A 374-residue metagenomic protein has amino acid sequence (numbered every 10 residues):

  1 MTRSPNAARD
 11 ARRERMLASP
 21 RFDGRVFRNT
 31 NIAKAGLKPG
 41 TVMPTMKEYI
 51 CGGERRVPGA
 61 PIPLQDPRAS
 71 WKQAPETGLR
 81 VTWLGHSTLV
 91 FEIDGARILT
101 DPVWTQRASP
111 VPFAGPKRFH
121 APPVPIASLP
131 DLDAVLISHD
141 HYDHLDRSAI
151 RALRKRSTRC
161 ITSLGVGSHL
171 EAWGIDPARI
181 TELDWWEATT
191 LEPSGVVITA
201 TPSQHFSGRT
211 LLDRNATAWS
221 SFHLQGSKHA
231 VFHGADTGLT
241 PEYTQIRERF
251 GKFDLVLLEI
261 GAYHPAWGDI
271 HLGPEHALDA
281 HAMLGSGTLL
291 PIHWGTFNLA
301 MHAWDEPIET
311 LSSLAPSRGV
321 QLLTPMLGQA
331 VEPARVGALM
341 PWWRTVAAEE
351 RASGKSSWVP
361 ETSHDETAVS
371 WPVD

Functional and structural regions predicted by a protein language model:
M1-S128, Q225-A235, D254-I260, S313-R318 (+1 more regions): Metallo-beta-lactamase
T2-T30, R118, P125-I126, A134 (+3 more regions): Cap/insert and terminal regions of metallo-dependent hydrolase folds
E48, G52, W104, A200-G226 (+1 more regions): Active-site-proximal loop/helix segment associated with metal-binding centers of metalloenzymes
R55-E76, S128, S163-H229, T310-G328 (+1 more regions): Metallo-beta-lactamase
T88-D94, T190-F253, G268-H276: Catalytic core of the metallo-beta-lactamase
F91, D101, H139, D146 (+6 more regions): Divalent metal-coordination and catalytic microenvironments
T100-D101, R159-I161, P177-W185, D254-E259: Short hydrophobic/aromatic-enriched beta-strand-loop microsegments
P123-R154, L164: Di-metal (Zn2+ and/or Mg2+/Mn2+) metal-binding site signature of metallo-dependent hydrolases with the MBL/beta-CASP
